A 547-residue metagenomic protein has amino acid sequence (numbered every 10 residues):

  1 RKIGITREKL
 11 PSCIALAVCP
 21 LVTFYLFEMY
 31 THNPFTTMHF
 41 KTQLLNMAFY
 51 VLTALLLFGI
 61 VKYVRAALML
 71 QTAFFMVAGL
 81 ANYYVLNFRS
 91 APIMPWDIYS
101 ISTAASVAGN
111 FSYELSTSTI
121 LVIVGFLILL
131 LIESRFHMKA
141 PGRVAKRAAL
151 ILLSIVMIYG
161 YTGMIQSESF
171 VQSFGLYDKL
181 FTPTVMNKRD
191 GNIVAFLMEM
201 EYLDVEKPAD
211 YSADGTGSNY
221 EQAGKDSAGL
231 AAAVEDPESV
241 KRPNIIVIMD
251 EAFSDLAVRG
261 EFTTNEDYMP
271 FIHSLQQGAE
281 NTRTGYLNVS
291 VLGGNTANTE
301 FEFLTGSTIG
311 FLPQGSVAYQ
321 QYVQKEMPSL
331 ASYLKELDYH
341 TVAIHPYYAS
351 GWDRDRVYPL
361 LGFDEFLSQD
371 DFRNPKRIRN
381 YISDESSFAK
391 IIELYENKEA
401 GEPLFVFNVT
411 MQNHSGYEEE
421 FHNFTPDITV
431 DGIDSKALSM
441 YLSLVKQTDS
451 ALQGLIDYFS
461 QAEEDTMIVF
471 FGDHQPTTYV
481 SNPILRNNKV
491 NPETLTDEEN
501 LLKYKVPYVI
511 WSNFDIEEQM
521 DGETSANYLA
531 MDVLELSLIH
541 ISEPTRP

Functional and structural regions predicted by a protein language model:
R1-T184: Transmembrane and membrane-interface helices of multi-pass, inner-membrane envelope-modifying transferases
L26, A104, I193-F196, I272 (+2 more regions): Generic structural signal of hydrophobic/aromatic residues within well-ordered alpha-helices of folded domains
H39-T42, R89, P95-I98, N187-K188 (+4 more regions): Membrane-interface micro-motifs in multi-pass membrane enzymes
R89, D97-S106, T117-L121, M198-E201 (+2 more regions): Short alpha-helical interface patches
P92-P95, S112-S118, A209-A223, T296 (+3 more regions): General structural signal for secondary-structure boundaries
G163-V247: Membrane-interface segments at or immediately adjacent to transmembrane helices that form the boundary between
A228-S239, M249-D250, S254-S542, R546-P547: Solvent-exposed soluble domains appended to multi-pass membrane proteins
